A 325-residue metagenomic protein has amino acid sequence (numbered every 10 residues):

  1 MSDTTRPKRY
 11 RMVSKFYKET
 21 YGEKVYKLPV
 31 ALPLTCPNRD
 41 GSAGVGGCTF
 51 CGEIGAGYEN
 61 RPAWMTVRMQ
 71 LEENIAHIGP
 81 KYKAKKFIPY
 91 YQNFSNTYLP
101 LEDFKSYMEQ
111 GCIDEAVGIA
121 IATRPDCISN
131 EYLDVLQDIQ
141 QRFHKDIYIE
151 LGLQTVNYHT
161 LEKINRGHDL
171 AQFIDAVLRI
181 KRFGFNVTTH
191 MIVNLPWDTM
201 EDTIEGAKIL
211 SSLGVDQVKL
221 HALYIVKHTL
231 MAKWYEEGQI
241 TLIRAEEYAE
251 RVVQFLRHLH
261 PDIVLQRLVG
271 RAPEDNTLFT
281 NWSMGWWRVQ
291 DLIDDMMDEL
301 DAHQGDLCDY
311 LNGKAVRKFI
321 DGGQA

Functional and structural regions predicted by a protein language model:
M1-I88, A325: N-terminal [4Fe-4S]-dependent radical SAM core
S2-K15, Y21-Y26, Q217, I225-A325: Auxiliary Fe-S-binding modules of radical SAM enzymes
K24, K83-F87, E115-I119, F143-I147 (+3 more regions): Short, well-ordered coil/turn segments that N-cap beta-strands
C48, Y91, I121, L136 (+5 more regions): Conserved, mostly hydrophobic/aromatic
I54-N74, I78-L101, E115-S129, K145-Q172 (+1 more regions): Core AdoMet radical
I78-Y82, Y107-D114, D134-D146, L178-R182: Acidic (Asp/Glu)-rich catalytic clusters
L101-E109, S129-Q140, L161, T203: Distinct, well-ordered alpha-helical segments
A171-L230, E246-V269: Conserved C-terminal portion of the radical SAM core fold that forms the substrate/S-adenosylmethionine-binding
